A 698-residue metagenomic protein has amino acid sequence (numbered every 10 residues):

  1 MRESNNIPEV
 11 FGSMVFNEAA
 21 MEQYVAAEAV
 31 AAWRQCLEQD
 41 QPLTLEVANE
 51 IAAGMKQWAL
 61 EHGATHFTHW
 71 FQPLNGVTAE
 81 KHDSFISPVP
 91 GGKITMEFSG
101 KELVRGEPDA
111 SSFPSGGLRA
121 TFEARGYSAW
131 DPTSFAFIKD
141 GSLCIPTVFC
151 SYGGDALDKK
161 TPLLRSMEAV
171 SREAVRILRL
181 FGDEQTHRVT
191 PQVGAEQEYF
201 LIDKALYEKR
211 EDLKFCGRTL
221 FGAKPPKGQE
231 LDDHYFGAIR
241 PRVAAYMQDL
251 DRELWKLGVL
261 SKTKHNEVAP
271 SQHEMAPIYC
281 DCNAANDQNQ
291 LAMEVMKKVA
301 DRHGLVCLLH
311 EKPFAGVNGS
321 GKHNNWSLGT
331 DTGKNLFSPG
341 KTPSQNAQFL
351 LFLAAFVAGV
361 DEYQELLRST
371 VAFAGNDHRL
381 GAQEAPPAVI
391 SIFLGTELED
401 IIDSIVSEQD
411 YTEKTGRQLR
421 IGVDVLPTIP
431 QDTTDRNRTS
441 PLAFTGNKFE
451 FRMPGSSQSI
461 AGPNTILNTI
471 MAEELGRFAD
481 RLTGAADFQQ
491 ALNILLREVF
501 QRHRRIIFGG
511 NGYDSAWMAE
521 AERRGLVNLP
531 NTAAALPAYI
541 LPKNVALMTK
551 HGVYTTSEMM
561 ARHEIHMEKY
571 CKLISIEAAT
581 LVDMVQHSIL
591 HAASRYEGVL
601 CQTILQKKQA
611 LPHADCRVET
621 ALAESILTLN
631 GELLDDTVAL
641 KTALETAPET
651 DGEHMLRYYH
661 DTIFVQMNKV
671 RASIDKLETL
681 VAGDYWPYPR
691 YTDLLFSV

Functional and structural regions predicted by a protein language model:
E3-N6, V10-G100, V104-A120: Histidine/acidic residue-rich metal-binding segments in metalloenzymes
V47, F71, S99, P277-Y279 (+5 more regions): Active-site proximal loops enriched in glycine and acidic residues that flank catalytic Cys/His/Asp and coordinate
V47-I51, F71-P73, K101-E102, F149 (+4 more regions): Active-site-proximal loop/turn and secondary-structure-junction residues that shape catalytic pockets, frequently
A64, T68-Q72, Q288-R302, L328 (+3 more regions): Hydrophobic/aromatic-rich, well-ordered segments within soluble, folded domains that form packed cores
G76-G92, S111, R210, G217-T219 (+4 more regions): Short linear, low-complexity motifs centered on an aromatic residue
S87-T121, D232, A355-F356, A479-D487 (+2 more regions): Short, intrinsically disordered, low-complexity segments enriched in Ser/Thr and Pro
E123-L309, N318-G321, L328-E564: Glycine-rich, acidic/polar active-site loops that bind/position phosphate-bearing ligands
L496, R502-V698: C-terminal amphipathic alpha-helical interaction region
